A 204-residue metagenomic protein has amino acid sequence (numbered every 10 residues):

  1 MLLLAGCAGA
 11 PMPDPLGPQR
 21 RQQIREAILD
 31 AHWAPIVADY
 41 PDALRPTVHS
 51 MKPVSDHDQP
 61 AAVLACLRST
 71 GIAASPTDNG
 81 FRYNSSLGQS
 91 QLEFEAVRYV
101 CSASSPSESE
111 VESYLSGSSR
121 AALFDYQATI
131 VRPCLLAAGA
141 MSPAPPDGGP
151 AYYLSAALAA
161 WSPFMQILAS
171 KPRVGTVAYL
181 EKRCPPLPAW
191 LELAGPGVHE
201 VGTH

Functional and structural regions predicted by a protein language model:
L3-G6: C-terminal motif of bacterial Sec signal peptides marking the signal peptidase cleavage site
A8-H204: Mitochondrial intermembrane space
